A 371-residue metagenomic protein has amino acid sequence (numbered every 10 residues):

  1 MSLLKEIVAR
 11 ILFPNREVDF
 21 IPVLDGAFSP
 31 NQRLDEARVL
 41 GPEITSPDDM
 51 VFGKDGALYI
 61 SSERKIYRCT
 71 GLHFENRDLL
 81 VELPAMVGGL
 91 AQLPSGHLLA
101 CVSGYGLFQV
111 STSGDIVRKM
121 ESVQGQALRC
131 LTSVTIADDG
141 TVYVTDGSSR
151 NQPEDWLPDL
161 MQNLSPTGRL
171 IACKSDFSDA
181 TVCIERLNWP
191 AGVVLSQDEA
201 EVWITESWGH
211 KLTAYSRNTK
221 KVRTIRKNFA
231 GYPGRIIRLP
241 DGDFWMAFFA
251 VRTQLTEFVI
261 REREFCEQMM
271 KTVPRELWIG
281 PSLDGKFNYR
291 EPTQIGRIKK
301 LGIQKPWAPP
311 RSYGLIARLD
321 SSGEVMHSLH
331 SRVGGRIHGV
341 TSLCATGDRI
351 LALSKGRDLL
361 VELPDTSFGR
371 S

Functional and structural regions predicted by a protein language model:
M1-S371: Sequence-structural signature of mature extracellular/luminal beta-sheet repeat domains, prominently beta-propellers
